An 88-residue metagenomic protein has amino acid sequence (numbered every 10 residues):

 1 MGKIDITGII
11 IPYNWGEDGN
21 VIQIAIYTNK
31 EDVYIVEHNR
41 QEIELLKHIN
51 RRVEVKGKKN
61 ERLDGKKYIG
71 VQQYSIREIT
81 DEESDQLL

Functional and structural regions predicted by a protein language model:
G2-D18, N50: Structural detector for short beta-strands of small beta-barrel domains
I9, K56-K58: Residues located in well-ordered beta-strands
P12-I22, N60-Y68: Single-stranded nucleic-acid-binding OB-fold domains
Y13, I35-V36, V55: Short capping micro-motif at the N-terminus of alpha-helices
N20-V36: OB-fold (S1/OB) nucleic-acid-binding surfaces
V33-L45, E61: Histidine- and aromatic-rich ligand-binding microenvironments
R40-K56: Short nucleic-acid-contacting surface segments enriched for D/E, G, S/T with interspersed K/R
N60-L88: OB-fold/S1-family single-stranded nucleic acid-binding modules
